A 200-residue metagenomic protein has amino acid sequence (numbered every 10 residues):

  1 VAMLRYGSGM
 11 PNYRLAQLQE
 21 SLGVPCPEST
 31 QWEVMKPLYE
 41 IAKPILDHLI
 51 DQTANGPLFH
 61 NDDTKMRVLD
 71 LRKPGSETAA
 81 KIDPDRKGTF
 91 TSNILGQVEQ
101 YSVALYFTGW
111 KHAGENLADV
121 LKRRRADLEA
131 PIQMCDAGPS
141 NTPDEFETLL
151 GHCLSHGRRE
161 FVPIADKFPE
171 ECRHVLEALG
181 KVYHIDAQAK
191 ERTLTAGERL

Functional and structural regions predicted by a protein language model:
V1-L200: Catalytic center-proximal scaffold of phosphoryl-transfer enzymes
